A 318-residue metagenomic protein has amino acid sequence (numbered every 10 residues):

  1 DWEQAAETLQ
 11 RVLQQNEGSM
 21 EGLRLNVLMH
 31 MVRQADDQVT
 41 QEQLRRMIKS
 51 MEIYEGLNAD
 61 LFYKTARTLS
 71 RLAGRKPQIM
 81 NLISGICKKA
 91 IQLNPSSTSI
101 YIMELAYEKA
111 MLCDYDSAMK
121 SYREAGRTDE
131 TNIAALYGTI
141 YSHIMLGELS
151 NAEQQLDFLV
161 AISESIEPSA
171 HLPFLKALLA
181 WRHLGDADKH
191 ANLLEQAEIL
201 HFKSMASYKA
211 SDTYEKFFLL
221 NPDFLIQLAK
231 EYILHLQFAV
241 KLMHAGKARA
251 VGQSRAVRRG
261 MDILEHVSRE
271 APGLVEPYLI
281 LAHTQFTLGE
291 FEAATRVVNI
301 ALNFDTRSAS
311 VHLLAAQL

Functional and structural regions predicted by a protein language model:
D1, Q34-A35, A73, Q78 (+6 more regions): Residue-level detector of the short coil/turn that links helix A to helix B within each tetratricopeptide repeat
R11-V12, M47-M51, K89-A90, E124-A125 (+4 more regions): Canonical positions in the second alpha-helix
Q15-N16, S50-Y54, L93-N94, T128 (+4 more regions): Structural marker of alpha-solenoid helical repeat scaffolds
G22, L57, L61, I100-Y101 (+6 more regions): TPR alpha-solenoid repeat register
L25-N26, K64, M103-E104, G138 (+4 more regions): Canonical tetratricopeptide repeat
L28, R67, R71, Y107 (+6 more regions): Residue-level recognition of tetratricopeptide repeat
